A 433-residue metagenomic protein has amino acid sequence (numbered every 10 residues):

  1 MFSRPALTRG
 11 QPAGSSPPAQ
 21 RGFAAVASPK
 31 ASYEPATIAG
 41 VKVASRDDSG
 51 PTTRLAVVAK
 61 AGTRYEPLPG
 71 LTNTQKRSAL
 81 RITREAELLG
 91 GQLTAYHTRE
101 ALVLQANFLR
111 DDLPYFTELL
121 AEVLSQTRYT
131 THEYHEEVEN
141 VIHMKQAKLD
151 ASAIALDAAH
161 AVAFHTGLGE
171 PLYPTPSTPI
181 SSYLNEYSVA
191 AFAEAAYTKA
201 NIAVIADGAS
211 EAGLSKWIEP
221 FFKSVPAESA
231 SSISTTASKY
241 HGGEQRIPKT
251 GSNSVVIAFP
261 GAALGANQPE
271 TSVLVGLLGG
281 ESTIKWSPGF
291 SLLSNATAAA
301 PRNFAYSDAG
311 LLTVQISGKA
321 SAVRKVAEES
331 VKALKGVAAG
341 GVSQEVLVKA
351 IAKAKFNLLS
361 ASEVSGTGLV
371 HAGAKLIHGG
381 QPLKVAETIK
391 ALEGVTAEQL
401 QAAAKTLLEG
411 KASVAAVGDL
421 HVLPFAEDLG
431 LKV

Functional and structural regions predicted by a protein language model:
M1-E85, A190-S291, S413-V433: His/Glu-rich zincin catalytic helix
F2-P17, R81-T236, S294-V433: Charge-rich, well-structured scaffold segments of protease-associated domains
